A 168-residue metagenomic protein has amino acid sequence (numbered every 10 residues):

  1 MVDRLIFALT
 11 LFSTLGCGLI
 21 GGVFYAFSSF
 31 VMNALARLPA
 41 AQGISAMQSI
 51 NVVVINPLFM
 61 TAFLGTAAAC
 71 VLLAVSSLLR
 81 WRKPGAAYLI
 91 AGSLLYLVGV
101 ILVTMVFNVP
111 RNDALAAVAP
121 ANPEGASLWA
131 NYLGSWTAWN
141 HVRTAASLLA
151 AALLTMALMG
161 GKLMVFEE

Functional and structural regions predicted by a protein language model:
M1-L9, N51-L58, W81-Y88, W129-V142: Membrane-interfacial loop-to-transmembrane-helix junctions in polytopic alpha-helical membrane proteins
D3-G18, V75-G99: Interfacial segments of alpha-helical transmembrane regions
A8, L19-L64, P110-G134: Interfacial loop at the N-terminal end of multi-pass membrane proteins
L9-F12, G16, A62-G65, G92 (+1 more regions): Physicochemical signature of membrane-embedded alpha-helices that form the seven-helix bundle of GPCRs, emphasizing
G18, V71, V98, A152-T155: Hydrophobic residues within the alpha-helical transmembrane core of Major Facilitator Superfamily
M60-A74: Hydrophobic alpha-helical transmembrane segments
A91-D113: Hydrophobic alpha-helical transmembrane segments of integral membrane proteins
L163-E168: Short, charged juxtamembrane terminal tails flanking transmembrane helices
